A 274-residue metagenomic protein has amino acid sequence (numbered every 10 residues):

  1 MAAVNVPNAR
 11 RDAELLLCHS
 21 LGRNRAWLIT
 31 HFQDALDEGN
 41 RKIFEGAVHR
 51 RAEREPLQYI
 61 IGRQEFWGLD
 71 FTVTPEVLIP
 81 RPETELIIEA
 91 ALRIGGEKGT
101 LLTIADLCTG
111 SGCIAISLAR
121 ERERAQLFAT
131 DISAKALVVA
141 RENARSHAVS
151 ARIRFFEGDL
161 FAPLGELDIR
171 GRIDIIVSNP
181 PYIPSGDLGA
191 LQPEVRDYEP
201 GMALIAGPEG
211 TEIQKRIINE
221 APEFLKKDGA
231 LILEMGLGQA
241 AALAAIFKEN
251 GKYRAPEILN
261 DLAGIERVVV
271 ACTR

Functional and structural regions predicted by a protein language model:
M1, G95, A144, A221 (+1 more regions): Conserved hydrophobic residues forming the short capping helix/wall of the S-adenosyl-L-methionine
M1-A9: Non-catalytic nucleic-acid substrate-recognition regions in nucleic-acid-modifying enzymes
L15-R93: Conserved AdoMet
L16, R54, T84, I114 (+5 more regions): Residue-level signal for inorganic ion chemistry
P82-A190: Conserved SAM/SAH cofactor-binding pocket of Class I
V149, E199, L225-K227: Helix-to-beta-strand junctions that scaffold the AdoMet/dcAdoMet cofactor pocket in Class I SAM-dependent enzymes
Y182-I213: Mobile active-site "lid"/loop adjacent to the S-adenosyl-L-methionine
P208-C272: Conserved Class I SAM-dependent methyltransferase catalytic core
